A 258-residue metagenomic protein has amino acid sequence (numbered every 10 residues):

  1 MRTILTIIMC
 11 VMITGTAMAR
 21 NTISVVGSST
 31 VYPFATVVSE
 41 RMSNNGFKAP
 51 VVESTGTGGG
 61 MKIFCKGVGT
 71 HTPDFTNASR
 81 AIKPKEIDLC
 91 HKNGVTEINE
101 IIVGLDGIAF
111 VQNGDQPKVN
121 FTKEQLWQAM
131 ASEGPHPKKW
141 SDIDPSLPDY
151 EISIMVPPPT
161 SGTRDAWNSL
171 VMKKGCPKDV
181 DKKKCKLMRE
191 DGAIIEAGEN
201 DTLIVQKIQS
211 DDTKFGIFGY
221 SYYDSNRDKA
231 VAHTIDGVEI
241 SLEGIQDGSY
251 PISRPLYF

Functional and structural regions predicted by a protein language model:
I4-G15: Bacterial N-terminal signal peptides
A19-F258: Flexible loop/hinge segments at secondary-structure junctions
